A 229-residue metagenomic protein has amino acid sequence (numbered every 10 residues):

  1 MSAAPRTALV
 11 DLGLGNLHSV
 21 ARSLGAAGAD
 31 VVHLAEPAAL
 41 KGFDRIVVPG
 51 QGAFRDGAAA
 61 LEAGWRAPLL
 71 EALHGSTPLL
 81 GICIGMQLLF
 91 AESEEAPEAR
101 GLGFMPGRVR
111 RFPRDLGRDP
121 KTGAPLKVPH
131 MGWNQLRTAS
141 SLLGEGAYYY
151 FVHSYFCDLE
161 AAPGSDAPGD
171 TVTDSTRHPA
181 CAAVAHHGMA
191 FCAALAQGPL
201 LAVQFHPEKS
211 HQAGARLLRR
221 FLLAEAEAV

Functional and structural regions predicted by a protein language model:
S2-A8, L200, A224: Extreme N-terminal starter segment of soluble prokaryotic enzymes
P5-G28, P207-E208: N-terminal beta1-alpha1 ligand-phosphate binding loop
L14, G50-G52: Short glycine-/small-residue-rich Rossmann-like dinucleotide-binding loops
D30, R45, P78-L80, Y148: Structural signature of beta-strand start/N-cap positions in the alpha/beta core of ABC transporter nucleotide-binding
V31-G42: Short acidic low-complexity segments
L40-G50: Short acidic/histidine-rich motifs immediately flanking catalytic phosphotransfer sites in two-component signaling
G52-V128: Cysteine-nucleophile active-site neighborhood
R108-V229: Amide-donor transfer/coupling interface in amidating biosynthetic enzymes
